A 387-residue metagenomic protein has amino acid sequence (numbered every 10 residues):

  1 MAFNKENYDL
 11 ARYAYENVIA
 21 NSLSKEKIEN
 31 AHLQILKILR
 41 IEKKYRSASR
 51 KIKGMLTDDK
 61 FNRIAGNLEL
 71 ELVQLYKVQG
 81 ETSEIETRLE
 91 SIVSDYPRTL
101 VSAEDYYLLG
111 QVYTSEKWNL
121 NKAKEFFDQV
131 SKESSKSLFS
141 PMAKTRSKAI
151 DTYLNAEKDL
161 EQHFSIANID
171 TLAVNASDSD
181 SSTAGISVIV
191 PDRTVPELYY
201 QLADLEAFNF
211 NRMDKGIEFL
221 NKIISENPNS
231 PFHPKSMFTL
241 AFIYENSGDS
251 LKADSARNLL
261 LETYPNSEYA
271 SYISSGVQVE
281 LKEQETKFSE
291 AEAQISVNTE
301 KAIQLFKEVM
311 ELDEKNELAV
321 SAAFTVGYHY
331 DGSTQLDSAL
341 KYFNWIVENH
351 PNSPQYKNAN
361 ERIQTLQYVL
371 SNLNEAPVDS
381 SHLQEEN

Functional and structural regions predicted by a protein language model:
M1-N387: Acidic, polar-rich low-complexity tracts and alpha-helical solenoid repeat scaffolds
